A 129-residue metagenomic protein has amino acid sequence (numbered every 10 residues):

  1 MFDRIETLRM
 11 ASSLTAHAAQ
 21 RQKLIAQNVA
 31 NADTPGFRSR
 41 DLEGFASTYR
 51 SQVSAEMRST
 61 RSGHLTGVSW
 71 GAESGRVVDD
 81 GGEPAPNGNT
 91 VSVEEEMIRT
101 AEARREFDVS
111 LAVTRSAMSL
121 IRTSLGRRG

Functional and structural regions predicted by a protein language model:
M1-G129: Amphipathic alpha-helical polymerization modules
